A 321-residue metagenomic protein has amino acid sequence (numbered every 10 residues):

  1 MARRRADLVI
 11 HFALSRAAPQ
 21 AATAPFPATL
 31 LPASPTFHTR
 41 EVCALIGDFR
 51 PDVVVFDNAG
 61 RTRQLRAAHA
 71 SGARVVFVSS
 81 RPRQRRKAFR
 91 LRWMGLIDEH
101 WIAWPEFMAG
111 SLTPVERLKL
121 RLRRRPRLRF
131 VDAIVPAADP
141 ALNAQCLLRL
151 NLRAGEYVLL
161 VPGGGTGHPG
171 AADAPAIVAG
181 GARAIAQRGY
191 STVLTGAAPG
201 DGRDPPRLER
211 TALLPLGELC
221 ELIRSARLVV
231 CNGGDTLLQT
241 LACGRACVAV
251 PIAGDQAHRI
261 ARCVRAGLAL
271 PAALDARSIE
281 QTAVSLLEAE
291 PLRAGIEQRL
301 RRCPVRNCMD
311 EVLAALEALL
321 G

Functional and structural regions predicted by a protein language model:
M1-R5, V9-L118: Active-site and donor-binding regions of nucleotide-sugar-utilizing enzymes
A13, A144-Q145, L150-A226: Donor-nucleotide binding loops and adjacent catalytic segments primarily of GT-B fold Leloir glycosyltransferases
T29-F37, R210-P215, A269-R277: Short acidic-hydrophobic, aromatic-tinged amphipathic segments that line or gate anion-handling sites
F56-D57, L216-R259: A donor-sugar binding/catalytic signature common to diverse glycosyltransferases and related nucleotide-sugar
L96-G164, A197: A nucleotide-sugar donor-handling region in carbohydrate enzymes
R245-E280: Nucleotide-sugar donor-binding patch of glycosyltransferase catalytic domains
L270, A276-R302: Conserved donor-nucleotide binding/catalytic region of nucleotide-linked donor-dependent transferases
E288, V305-G321: C-terminal alpha-helical cap of glycosyltransferases
